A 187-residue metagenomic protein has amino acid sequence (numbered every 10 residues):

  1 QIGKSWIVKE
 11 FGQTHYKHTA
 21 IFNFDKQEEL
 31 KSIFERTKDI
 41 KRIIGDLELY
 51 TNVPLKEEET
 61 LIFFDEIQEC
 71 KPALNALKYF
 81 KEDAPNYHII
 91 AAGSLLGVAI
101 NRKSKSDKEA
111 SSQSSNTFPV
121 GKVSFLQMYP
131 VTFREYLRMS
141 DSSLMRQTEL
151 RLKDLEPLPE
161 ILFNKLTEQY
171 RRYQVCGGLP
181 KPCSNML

Functional and structural regions predicted by a protein language model:
Q1-L187: Phosphate-binding site recognition
